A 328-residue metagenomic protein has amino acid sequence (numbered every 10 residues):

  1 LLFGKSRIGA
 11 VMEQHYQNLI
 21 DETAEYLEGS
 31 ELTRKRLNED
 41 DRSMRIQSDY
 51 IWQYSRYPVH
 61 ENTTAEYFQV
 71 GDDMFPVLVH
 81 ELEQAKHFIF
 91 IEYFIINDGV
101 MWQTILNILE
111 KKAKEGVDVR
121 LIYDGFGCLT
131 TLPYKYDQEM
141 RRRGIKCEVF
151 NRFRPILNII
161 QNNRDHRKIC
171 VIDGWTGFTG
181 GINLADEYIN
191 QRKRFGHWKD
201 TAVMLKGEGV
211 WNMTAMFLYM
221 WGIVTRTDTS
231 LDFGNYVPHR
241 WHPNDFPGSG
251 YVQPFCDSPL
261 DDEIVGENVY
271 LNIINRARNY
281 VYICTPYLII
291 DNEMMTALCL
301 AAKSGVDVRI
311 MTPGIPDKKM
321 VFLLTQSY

Functional and structural regions predicted by a protein language model:
L1-N268, N272, R276, L300-K303 (+1 more regions): N-terminal localization/anchoring segments of enzymes in phospholipid and broader phosphate metabolism
I182, P286-Y287: Active-site metal-binding loops of divalent metal-dependent hydrolases
N275, T296-C299, Q326-S327: Internal, well-ordered alpha-helical scaffold/interface segments that support domain packing or protein-protein contacts
Y280: Phosphate-/nucleic-acid-contacting segments
Y287-V308, P313-K318: Helical hairpin unit composed of two closely spaced alpha helices linked by a short loop
I315, L324-Y328: C-terminal structured domain segments across diverse proteins
